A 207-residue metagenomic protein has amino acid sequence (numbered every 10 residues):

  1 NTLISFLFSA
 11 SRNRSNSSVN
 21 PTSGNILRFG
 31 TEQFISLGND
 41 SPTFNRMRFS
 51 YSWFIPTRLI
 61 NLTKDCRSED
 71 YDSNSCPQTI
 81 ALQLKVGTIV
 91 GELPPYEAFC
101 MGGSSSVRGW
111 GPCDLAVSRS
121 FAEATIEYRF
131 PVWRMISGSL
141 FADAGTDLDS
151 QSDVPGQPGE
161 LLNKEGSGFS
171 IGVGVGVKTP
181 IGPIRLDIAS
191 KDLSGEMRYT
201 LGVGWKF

Functional and structural regions predicted by a protein language model:
N1-S150, P155-E160: C-terminal outer-membrane beta-barrel translocator/porin domains of Gram-negative envelope proteins and their
L7, V175-I184, G195-F207: Outer-membrane beta-barrel "beta-signal"
Y96, G103, G166-G168, G176: N-terminal hydrophobic or amphipathic segments with adjacent small-residue motifs that include Sec signal peptides
E123, G168-G172, P183: Short amphipathic alpha-helical surface patches that serve as generic macromolecular interface elements
D149-Q151, P183-D187: Short small-residue beta-strand/loop micro-motif enriched in glycine and branched aliphatics
D153-G174: A short alpha/beta connector and helix-capping loop motif
A189-S194: A short, acidic, flexible beta-alpha connecting loop/helix-capping segment that sits on the rim of active
